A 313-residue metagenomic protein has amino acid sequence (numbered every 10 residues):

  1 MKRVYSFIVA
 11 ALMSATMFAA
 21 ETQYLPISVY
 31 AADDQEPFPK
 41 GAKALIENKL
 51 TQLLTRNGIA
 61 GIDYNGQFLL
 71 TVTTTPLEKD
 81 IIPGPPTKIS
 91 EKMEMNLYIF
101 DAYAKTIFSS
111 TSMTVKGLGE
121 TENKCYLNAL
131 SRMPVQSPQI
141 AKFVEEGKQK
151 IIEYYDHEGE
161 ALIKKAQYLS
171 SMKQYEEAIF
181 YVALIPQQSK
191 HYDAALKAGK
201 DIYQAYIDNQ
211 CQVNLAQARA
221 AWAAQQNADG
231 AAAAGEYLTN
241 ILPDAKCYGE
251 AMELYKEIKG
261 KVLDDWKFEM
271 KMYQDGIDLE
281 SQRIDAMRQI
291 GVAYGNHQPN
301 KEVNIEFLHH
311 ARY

Functional and structural regions predicted by a protein language model:
M1-Y24: Bacterial Sec-dependent N-terminal signal peptides
I27-S28, T55-Y103: A short, hydrophobic beta-strand-centered structural micro-motif
S28-G58, N123, L127, S131: An acidic helix/loop motif centered on a single conserved Asp/Glu that marks catalytic or ligand-interacting sites
F100-S112: Intrinsically disordered, low-complexity regulatory segments enriched in Ser/Thr/Pro and charged residues
S109, M113-Q217, Q225-A233, G249-M252 (+5 more regions): C-terminal/domain-edge helix-coil "capping" segments
P186-Q187, T239-P243: Conserved structural position within tetratricopeptide repeats
K190-H191, P243-K246, L263, S281-Q282 (+2 more regions): Helix-capping and short linker residues that terminate individual alpha-solenoid repeat units
G276, E280-Y313: Gram-negative outer-membrane assembly/targeting C-terminal domains
